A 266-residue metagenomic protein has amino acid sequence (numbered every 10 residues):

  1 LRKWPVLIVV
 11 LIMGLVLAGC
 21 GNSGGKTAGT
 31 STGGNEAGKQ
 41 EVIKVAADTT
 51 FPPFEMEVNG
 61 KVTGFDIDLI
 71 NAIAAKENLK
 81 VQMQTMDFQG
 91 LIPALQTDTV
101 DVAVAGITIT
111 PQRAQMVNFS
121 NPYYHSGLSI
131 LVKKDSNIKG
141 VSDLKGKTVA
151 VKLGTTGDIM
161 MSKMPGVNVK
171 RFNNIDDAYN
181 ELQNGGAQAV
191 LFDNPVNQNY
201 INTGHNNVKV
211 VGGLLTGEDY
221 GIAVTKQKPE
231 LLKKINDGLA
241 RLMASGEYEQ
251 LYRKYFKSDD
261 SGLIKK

Functional and structural regions predicted by a protein language model:
L15-G19: C-terminal motif of bacterial Sec signal peptides marking the signal peptidase cleavage site
G21, I67-K76, L153-T155, G221-D259: Extended ligand-binding regions for polar small-molecule ligands
N22-A28, I159-N173, K209-G212, L239-K266: Ligand-binding clefts/hinges and TM-proximal coupling segments of bilobed small-molecule sensing domains
G29-G106: Extracytoplasmic small-molecule ligand-binding "clamshell" domains of the periplasmic binding protein/Venus flytrap
T49, H125-V132, Q198-N236, S258-K266: Periplasmic-binding protein-like
K80-D143, K209: Acidic, polar ligand-binding/catalytic clefts
M83-L95, S136, L153-T156, K170-N184 (+2 more regions): Short helix-initiation/N-cap motifs at beta->coil->alpha
I107-Q115, M160-S162, Q183, Q188-G217: A ligand-binding cleft/hinge motif common to bilobed small-molecule-binding domains
